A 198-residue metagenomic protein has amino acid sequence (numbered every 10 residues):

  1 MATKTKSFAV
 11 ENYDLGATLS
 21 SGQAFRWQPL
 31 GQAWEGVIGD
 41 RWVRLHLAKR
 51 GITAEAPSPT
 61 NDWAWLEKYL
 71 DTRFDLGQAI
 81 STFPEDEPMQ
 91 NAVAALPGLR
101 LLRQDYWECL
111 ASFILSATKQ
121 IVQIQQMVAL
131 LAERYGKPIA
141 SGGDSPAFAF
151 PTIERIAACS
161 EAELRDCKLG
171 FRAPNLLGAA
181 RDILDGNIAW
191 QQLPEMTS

Functional and structural regions predicted by a protein language model:
M1-S198: HhH-family (HhH-GPD) DNA N-glycosylase catalytic core used in base-excision repair
